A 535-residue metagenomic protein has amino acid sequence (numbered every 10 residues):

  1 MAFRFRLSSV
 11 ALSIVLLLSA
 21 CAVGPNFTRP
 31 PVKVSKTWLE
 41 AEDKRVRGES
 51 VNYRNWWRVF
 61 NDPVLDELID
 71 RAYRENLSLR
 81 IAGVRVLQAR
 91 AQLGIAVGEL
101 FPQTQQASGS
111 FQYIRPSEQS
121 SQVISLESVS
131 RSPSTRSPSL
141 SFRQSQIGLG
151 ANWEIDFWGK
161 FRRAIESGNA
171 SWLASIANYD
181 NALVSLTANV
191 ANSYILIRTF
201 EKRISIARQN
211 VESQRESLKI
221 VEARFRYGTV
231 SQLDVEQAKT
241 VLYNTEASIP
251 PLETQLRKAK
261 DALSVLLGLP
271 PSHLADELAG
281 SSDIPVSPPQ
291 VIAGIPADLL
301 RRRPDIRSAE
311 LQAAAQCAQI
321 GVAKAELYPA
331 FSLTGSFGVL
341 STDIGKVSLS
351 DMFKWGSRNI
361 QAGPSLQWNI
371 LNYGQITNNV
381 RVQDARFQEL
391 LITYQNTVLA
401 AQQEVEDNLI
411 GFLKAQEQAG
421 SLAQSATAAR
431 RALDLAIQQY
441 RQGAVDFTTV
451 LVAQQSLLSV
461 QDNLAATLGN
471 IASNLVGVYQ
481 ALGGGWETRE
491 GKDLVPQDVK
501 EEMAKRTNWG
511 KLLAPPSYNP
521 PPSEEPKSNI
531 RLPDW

Functional and structural regions predicted by a protein language model:
M1-V10: Bacterial N-terminal signal peptides that target proteins for export
L18-A20: C-terminal motif of bacterial Sec signal peptides marking the signal peptidase cleavage site
A22-I95, I284-A314, S365, N369-I370 (+3 more regions): Bacterial Sec-pathway N-terminal export signals of envelope proteins
A22-N189, F331-G335, S357, S365 (+2 more regions): Short flexible linkers and secondary-structure junctions
K44-F60, S108-G150, H273-I292, G321 (+4 more regions): Small/polar, glycine/serine/threonine/aspartate-rich low-complexity segments that form flexible
R80-I81, V97, P116, S141 (+9 more regions): Sec/SRP-type N-terminal targeting helices
F161, A177-I295, G411, A415 (+3 more regions): Periplasmic alpha-helical coiled-coil/stalk elements that build and connect Gram-negative outer-membrane
F225-T229, Y440-A444, A481-G485: A short glycine-centered flexible hinge/capping loop motif at secondary-structure junctions
